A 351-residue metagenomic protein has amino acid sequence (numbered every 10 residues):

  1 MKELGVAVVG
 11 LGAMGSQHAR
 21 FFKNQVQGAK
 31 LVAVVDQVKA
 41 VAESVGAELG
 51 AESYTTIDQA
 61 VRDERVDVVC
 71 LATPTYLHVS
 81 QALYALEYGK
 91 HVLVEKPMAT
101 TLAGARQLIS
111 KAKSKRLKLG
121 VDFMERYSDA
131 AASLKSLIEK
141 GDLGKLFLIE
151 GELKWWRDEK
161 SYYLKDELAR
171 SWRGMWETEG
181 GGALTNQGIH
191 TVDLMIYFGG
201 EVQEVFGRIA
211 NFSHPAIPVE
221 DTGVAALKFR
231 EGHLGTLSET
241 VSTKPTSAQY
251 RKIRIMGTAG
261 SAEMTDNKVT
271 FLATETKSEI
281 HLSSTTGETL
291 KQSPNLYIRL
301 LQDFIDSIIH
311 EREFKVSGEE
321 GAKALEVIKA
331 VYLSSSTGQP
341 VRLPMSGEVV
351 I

Functional and structural regions predicted by a protein language model:
M1-L49: N-terminal Rossmann-like dinucleotide-binding module
H18, L49-K111: Beta-loop-alpha module in the N-terminal Rossmann-like domain of NAD(P)-dependent dehydrogenases, especially those
Q37, T289-L301: Active-site loop of classical SDR/Rossmann-like NAD(P)-dependent oxidoreductases, centered on the catalytic Tyr-X3-Lys
T55, L71, V94, L119-V121 (+3 more regions): Hydrophobic residues in well-ordered beta-strands that form the structural core
V68-L71, R230, D303-I351: C-terminal helix-rich "cap/oligomerization" subdomain common to oxidoreductases
Q107-E125, K145-L148: Rossmann-fold dehydrogenase core element
E125-I217, G338: Predominantly a Rossmann-like dinucleotide-binding segment in NAD(P)-dependent oxidoreductases
N186, V192-K268, I298-E311, E348-I351: Contiguous beta-strand/loop segments that form the cofactor/metal-binding neighborhood of enzyme cores
